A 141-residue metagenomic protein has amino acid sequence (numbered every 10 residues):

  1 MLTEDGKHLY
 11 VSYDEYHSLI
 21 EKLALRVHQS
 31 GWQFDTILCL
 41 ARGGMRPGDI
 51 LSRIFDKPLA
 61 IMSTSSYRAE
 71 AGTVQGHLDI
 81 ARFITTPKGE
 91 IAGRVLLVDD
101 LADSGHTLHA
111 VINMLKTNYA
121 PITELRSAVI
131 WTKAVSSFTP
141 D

Functional and structural regions predicted by a protein language model:
M1-D141: PRPP-associated nucleotide enzymes
